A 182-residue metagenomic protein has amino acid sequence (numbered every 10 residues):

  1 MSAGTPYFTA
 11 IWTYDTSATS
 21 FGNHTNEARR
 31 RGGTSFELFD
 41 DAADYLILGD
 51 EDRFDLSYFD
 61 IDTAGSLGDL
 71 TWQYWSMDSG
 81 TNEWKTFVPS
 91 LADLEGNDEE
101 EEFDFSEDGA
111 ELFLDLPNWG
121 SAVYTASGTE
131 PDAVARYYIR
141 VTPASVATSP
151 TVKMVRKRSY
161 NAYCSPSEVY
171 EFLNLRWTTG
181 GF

Functional and structural regions predicted by a protein language model:
M1-T25, S76, L91-E102: Predominantly extracellular/luminal regions of secreted and cell-surface proteins, especially disulfide-bonded
M1-Y7, D78-W84, R156-F182: Conserved short "hinge" loops at termini or chain/domain junctions
S2-T19, V134-A162: Exposed low-complexity, polar/acidic, P/S/T/G-rich flexible segments that act as propeptides, protease-susceptible
S20-G32, T179-F182: Short, polar loop/linker segments at the starts of domains and inter-domain junctions
R29-Y58: Contiguous beta-strand segments within globular domains
Y45-G49, G96-V146: Beta-sandwich interaction modules
D50-W72: A short beta-strand element within beta-rich, extracytoplasmic domains of secreted/secretory-pathway proteins
S66-W119: Non-cytosolic beta-sandwich-type ligand-binding/adhesion modules
